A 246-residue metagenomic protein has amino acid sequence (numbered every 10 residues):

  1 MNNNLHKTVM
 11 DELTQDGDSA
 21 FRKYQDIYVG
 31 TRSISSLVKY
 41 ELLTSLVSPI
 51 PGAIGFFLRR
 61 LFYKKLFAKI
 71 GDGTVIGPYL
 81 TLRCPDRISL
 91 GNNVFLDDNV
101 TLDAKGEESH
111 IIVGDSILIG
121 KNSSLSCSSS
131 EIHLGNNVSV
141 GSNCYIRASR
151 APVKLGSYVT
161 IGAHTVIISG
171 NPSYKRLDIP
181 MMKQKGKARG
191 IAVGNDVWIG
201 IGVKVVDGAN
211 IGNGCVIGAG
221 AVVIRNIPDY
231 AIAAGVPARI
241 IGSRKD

Functional and structural regions predicted by a protein language model:
M1-G73, Y158, H164-T165, N171-L177 (+5 more regions): Terminal amphipathic alpha-helical/low-complexity segments used for targeting or macromolecular assembly
Y63, V75-P85: Long amphipathic N-terminal alpha/beta scaffold segment
T81-L90, F95-D207, V236, R244-K245: Flexible, glycine/small-residue-enriched loop-and-beta-strand segment within the central core of proteins
E108, I211, V222, R239: Short alpha-helical
A209, A221, I227, V236: Short beta-to-alpha loop/turn elements within the nucleotide-binding domains of ABC transporters
Y230-A231: Extracellular disulfide-bonded cysteine-rich modules/repeats
